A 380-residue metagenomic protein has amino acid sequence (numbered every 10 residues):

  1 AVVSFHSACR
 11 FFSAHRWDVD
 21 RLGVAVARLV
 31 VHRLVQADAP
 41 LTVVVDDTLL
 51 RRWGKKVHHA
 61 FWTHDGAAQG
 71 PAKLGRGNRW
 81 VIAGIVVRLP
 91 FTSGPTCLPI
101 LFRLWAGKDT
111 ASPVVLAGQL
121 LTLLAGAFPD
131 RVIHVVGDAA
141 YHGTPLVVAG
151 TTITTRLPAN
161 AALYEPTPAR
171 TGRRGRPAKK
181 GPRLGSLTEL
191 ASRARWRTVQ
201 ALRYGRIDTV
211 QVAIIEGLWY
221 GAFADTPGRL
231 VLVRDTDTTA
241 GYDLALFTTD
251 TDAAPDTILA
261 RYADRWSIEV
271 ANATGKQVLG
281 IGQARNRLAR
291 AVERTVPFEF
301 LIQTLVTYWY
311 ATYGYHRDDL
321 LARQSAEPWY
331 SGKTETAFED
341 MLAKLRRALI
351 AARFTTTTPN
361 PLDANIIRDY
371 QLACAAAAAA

Functional and structural regions predicted by a protein language model:
A1-R10: Short, basic interhelical loop/turn and adjoining N-cap of the next helix at nucleic-acid- or acidic-partner-contacting
S13-G94, L101, L202-R203, A213-I214 (+1 more regions): Active-site-proximal, Lys/Arg-enriched surface segment that forms a nucleic-acid-binding/basic interface patch
K56, T92-A380: Single, function-defining residue in the core of a domain
